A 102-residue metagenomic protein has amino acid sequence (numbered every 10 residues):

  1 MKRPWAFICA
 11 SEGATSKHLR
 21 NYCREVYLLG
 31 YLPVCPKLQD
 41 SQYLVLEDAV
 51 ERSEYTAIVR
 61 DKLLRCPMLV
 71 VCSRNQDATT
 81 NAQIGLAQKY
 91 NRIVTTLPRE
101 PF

Functional and structural regions predicted by a protein language model:
M1-F102: Catalytic phosphate/metal-binding cores of nucleic-acid and nucleotide-processing enzymes, i.e., regions that mediate
